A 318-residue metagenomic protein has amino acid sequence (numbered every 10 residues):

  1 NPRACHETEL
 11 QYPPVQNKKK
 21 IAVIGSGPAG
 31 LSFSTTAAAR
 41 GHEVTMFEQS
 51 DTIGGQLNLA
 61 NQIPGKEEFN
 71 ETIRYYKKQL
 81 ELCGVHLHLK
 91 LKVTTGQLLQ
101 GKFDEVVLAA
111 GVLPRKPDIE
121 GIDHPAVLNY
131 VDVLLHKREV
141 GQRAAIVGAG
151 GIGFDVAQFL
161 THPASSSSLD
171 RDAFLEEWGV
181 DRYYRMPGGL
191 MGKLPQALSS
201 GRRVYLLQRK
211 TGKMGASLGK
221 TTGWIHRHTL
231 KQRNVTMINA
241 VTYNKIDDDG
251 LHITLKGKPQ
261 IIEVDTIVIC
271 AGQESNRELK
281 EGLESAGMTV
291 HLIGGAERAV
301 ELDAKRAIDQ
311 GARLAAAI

Functional and structural regions predicted by a protein language model:
N1-N17: Cysteine-cluster motifs in flexible loop/terminal segments that predominantly coordinate metals
R3-A4, E81, V85, S165 (+2 more regions): Generic secondary-structure signature for well-ordered alpha-helical cores
H6-E7, T52-I53, P64-G65, Q208: Glycine-rich flavin
P14-Q49, I53, H88-L99, A110-D123 (+3 more regions): Rossmann-like dinucleotide/flavin-binding elements
G55-F103, G215-V241: N-terminal Rossmann-like dinucleotide/flavin-binding domain of flavoprotein oxidoreductases that bind FAD/FMN
V107: Phosphate/diphosphate-binding loops
V127: Gly/Ser-rich helix-loop-strand patches that form or flank binding pockets for ribonucleotide-derived cofactors
